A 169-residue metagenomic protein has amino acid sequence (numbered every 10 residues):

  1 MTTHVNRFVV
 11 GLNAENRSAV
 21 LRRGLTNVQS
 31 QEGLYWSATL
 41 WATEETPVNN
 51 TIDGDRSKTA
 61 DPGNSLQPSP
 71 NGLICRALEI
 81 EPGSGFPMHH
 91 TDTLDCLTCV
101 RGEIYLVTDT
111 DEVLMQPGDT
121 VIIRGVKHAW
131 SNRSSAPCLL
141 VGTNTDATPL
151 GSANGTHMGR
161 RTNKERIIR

Functional and structural regions predicted by a protein language model:
M1-I52: N-terminal leader/capping segments at the start of a protein or of a new domain
F8, A19-V20, R133-R169: Double-stranded beta-helix
R17, E103, K127-A129, P137: Structural motif
L25-N27, S57-G63, L73-T91, R124-K127 (+1 more regions): Conserved short histidine dyad/triad with adjacent acidic residue
F86-M88, L106-V107, H128-S134: Short beta-strand His + acidic residue motifs that chelate non-heme Fe in jelly-roll/DSBH and cupin folds
D92-D109: Glycine- and acidic-residue-biased ligand/ion/polar-headgroup-sensing regions
D109-V126: Short acidic-glycine-tyrosine-enriched beta hairpin
